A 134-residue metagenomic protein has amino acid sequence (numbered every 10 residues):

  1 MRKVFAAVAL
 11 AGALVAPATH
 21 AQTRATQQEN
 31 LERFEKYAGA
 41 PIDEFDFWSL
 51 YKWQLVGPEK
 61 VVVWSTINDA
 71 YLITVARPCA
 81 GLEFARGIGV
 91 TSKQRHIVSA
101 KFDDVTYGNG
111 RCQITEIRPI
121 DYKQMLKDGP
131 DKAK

Functional and structural regions predicted by a protein language model:
F5-A13: Sec-dependent N-terminal signal peptides
V8, G57, D121: Residues that line or immediately flank small-molecule/substrate-binding pockets and catalytic motifs
A16-A18: N-terminal signal peptide c-region/cleavage motif recognized by signal peptidases
A21-A70, K134: N-terminal secretory signal peptides
D69-L72, M125: Short, surface-exposed beta-strand/loop "edge" segments at domain boundaries and coil↔beta transitions
A76-K134: Helix-rich interaction surfaces within compact, conserved domain-sized segments that mediate assembly or partner
